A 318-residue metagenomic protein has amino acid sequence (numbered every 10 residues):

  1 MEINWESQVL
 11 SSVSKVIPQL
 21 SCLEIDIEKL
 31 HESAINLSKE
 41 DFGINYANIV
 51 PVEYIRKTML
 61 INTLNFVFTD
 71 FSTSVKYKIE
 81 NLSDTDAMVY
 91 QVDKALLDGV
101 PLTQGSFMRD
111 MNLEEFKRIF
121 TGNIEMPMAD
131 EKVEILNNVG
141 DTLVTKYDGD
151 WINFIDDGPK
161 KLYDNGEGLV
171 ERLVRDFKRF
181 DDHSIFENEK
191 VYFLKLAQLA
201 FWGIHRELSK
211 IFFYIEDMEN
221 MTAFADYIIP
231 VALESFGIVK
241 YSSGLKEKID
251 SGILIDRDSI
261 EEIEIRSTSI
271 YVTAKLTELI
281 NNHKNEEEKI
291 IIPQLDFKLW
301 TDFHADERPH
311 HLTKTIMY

Functional and structural regions predicted by a protein language model:
M1-L196, K240-E247, F303-Y318: Phosphate/adenylate-binding glycine loop and adjacent helical scaffold
W5, W202-Y318: Accessory, usually C-terminal, subdomains that scaffold auxiliary metal cofactors
A197-F201: Amphipathic alpha-helical elements of HEAT/ARM-like alpha-solenoid repeat scaffolds that form extended
